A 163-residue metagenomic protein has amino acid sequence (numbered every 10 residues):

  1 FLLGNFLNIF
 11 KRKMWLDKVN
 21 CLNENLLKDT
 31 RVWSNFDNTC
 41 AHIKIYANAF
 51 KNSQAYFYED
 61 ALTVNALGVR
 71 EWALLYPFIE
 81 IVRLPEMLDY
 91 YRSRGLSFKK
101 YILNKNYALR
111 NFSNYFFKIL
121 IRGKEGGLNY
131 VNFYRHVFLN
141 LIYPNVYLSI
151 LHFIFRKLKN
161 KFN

Functional and structural regions predicted by a protein language model:
F1-L74: Conserved nucleotide-sugar donor-binding catalytic segment
K44-A47, K51, A55-N163: C-terminal subregions of glycosyltransferases and related glycan-biosynthesis enzymes
